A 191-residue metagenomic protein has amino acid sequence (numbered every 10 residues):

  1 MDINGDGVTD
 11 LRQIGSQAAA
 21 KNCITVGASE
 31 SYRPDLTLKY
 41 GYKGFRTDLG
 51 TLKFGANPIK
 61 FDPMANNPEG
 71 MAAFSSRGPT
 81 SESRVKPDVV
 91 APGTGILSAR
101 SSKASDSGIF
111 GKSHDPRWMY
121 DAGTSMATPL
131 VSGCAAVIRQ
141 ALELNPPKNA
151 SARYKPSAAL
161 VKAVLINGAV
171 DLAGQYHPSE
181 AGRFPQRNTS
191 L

Functional and structural regions predicted by a protein language model:
M1-L191: Loop-rich non-cytosolic ectodomains and luminal regions
